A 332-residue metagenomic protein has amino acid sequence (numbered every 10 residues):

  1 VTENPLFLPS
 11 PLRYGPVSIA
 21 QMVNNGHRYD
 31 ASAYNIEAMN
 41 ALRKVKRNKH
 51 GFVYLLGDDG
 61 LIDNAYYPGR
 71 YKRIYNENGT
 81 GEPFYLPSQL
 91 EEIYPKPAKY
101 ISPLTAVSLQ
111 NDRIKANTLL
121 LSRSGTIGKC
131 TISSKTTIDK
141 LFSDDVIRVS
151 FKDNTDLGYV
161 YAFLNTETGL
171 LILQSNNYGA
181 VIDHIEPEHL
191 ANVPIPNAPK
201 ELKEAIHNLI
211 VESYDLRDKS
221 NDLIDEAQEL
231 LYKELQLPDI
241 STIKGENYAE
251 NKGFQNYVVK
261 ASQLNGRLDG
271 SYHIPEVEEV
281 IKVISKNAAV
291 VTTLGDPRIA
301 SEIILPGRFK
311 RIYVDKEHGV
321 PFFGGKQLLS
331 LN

Functional and structural regions predicted by a protein language model:
V1, D139-I147, Y178-E201: A short glycine-rich beta-alpha junction/loop motif
V1-Y71, P199-F309: Non-catalytic DNA-recognition/assembly elements of restriction-modification systems
F52-R73, S88-A116, T292-R311, K326-N332: Sequence-specific dsDNA recognition surfaces
G79-T80, R113-N117, F142-S143, H189 (+1 more regions): Short, well-ordered loop/turn elements at secondary-structure boundaries
P83-L86, L119-S122, F322-G324: Short hydrophobic-aromatic micro-motifs
Q89, S124-T126, D153, P199 (+2 more regions): Short, flexible loop/turn elements at secondary-structure junctions
L90, S108, L120-C130, V160-S175 (+1 more regions): Well-ordered mid-protein domain cores that form the structural environment of catalytic cofactors
Q110-D112, S122-A162, G324: A short beta-sheet element
